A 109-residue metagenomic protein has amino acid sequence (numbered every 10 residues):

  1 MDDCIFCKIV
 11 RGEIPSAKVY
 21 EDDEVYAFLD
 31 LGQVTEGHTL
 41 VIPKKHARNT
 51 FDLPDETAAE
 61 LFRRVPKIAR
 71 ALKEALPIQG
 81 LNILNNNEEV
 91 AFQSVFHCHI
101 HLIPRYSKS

Functional and structural regions predicted by a protein language model:
M1-S109: HIT superfamily nucleotide-processing domains
